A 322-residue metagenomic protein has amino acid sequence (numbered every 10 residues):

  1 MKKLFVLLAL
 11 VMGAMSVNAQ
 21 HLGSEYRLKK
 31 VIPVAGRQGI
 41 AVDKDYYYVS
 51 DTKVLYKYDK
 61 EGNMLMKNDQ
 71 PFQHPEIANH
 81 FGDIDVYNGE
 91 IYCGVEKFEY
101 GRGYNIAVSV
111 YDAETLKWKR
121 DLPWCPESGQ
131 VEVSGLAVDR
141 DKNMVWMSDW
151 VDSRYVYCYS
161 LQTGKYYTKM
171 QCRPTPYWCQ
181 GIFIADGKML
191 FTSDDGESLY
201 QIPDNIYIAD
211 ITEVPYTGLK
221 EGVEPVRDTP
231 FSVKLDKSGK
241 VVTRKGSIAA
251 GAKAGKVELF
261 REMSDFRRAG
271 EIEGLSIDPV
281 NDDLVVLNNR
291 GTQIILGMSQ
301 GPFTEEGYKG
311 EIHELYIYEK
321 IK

Functional and structural regions predicted by a protein language model:
Q20-A35, A250-E262: A short helix->beta-strand "capping" segment at the edge of beta-propeller domains
R27, M64-F98, P126: Blade-loop segments of beta-propeller domains
L28-K53, H80: Beta-strand-rich domains and repeat architectures in extracellular enzymes and scaffolds, especially beta-propellers
V34-A41, P75-D85, W124-V138, T175-F183 (+1 more regions): Repeated scaffold domains used in trafficking and secretory/extracellular systems, primarily beta-propellers
K44, D51-T52, G94-K97, M147-D149 (+2 more regions): Recurrent small/Gly-Pro-centered beta-turn motifs in extracellular repeat architectures
K44-D45, N88-G89, D141-N143, D186-K188 (+1 more regions): Short coil/turn segments that connect the beta-strands within blades of beta-propeller domains
V54-D59, Y100-S109, S153-C158, S198-K220 (+1 more regions): Structural motif
T175-G255: Loop/turn-rich, solvent-exposed surfaces of beta-rich toroidal or solenoidal domains
